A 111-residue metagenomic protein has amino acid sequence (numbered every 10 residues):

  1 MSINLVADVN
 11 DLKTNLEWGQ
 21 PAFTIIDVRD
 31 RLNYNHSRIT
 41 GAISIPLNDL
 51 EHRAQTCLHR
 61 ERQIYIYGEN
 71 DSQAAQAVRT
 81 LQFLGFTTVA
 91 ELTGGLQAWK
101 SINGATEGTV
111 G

Functional and structural regions predicted by a protein language model:
M1-T24, D30-Q63, G68-G111: Rhodanese-like catalytic fold shared by cysteine-dependent sulfurtransferases and DSP/PTP-type phosphatases
